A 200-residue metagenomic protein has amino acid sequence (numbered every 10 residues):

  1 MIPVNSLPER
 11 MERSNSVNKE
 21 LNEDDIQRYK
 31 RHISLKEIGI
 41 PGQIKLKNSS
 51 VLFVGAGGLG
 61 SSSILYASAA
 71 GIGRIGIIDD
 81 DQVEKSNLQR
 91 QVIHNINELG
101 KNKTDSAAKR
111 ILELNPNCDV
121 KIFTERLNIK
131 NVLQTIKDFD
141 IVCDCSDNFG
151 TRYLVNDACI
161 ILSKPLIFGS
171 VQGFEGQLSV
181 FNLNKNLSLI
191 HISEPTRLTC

Functional and structural regions predicted by a protein language model:
M1-L52, K85: N-terminal charged helix/coil linker that caps or initiates catalytic domains
F53-A56, I77: Hydrophobic Val/Ile/Leu positions in short beta-strands of Rossmann-like dinucleotide-binding domains
L59: Hydrophobic/small residue at the entry helix of a nucleotide-binding pocket
A69-R74: Conserved S-adenosyl-L-methionine
I78-N115: Glycine-rich phosphate-binding loop and adjoining beta1-alpha1-beta2 segment of Rossmann-like nucleotide-binding folds
G100-Y153: A structured beta-alpha segment of the ubiquitous adenosine-cofactor-binding alpha/beta core
I141-V180: ADP-ribose/adenylate-binding Rossmann-like module
I190-C200: Single conserved hydrophobic/aromatic residue that forms the stacking wall/gate of nucleotide- or nucleobase-binding
